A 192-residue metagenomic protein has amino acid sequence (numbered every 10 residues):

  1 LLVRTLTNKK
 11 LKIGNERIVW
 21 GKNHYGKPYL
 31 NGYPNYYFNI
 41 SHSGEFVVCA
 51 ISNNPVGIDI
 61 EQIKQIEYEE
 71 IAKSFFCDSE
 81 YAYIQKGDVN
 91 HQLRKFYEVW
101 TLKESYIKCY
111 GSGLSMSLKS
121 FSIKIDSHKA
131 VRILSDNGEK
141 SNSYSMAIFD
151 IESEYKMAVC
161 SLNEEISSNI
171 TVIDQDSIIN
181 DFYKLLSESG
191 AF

Functional and structural regions predicted by a protein language model:
L1-F192: Core catalytic alpha/beta fold that binds nucleotide/phospho-ligands
